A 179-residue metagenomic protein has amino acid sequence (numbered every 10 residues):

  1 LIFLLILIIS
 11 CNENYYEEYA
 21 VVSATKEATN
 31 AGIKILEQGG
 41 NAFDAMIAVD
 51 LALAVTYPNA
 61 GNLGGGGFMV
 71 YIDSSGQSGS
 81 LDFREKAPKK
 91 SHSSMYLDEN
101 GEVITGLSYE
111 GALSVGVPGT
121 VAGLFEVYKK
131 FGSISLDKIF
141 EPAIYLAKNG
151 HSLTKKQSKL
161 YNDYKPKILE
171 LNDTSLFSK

Functional and structural regions predicted by a protein language model:
L1-I9: Sec-dependent N-terminal signal peptides
E13-N30, K34, A42-K179: Noncatalytic scaffold domains of N-terminal-nucleophile
